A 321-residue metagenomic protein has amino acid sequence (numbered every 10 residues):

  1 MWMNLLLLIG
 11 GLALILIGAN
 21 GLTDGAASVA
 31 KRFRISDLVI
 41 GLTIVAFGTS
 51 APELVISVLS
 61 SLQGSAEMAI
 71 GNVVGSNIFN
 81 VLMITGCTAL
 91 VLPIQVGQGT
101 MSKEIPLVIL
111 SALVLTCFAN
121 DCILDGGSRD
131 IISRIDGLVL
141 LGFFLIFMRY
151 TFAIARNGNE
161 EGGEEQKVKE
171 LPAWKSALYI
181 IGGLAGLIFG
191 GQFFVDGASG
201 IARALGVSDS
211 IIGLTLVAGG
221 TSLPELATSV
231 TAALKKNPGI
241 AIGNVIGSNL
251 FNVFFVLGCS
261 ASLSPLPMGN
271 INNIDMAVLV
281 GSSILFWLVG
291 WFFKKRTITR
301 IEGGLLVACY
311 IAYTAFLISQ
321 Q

Functional and structural regions predicted by a protein language model:
M1-Q321: Hydrophobic alpha-helical segments, chiefly the membrane-spanning helices and signal/signal-anchor peptides
